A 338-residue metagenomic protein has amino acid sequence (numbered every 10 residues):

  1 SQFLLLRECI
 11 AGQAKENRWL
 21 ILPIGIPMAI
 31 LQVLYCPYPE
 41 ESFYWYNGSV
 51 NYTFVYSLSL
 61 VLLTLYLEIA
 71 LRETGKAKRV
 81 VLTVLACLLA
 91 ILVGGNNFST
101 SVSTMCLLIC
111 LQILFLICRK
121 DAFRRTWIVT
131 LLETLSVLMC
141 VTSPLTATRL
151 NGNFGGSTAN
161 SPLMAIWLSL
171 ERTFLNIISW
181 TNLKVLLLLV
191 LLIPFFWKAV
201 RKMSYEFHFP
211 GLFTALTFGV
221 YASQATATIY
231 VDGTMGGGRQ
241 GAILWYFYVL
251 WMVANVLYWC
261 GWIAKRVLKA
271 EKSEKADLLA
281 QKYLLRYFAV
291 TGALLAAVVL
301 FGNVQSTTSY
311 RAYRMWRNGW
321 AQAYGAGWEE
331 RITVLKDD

Functional and structural regions predicted by a protein language model:
S1, Y46, F98-I243: Transmembrane catalytic cores of multi-pass membrane glycosyltransferases and polysaccharide-assembly enzymes
Q2-R18, L22, V61: Transmembrane-helix motifs of polytopic, lipid-linked glycan transferases
L4, V61-E68, L107-L116, L192-F195 (+1 more regions): Transmembrane alpha-helices and membrane-interface helical segments of multi-pass integral membrane enzymes
A11-Q13, L67-L82, I113-R124, V200-S204 (+1 more regions): Membrane-interface junctions at the ends of membrane-embedded or membrane-associated helices
I21-A70, N97, A222-L257: Membrane-interface micro-motifs in multi-pass membrane enzymes
V80-T104: Membrane-interface alpha helices of multi-pass inner-membrane proteins
T134, G211-T214, W262-Q305: Signature aromatic-anchored transmembrane alpha helix within multi-pass, membrane-resident enzymes that catalyze glycan
L285-D338: Membrane-embedded, lumen/periplasm-facing catalytic core of multi-pass transferases that use lipid-linked donors
